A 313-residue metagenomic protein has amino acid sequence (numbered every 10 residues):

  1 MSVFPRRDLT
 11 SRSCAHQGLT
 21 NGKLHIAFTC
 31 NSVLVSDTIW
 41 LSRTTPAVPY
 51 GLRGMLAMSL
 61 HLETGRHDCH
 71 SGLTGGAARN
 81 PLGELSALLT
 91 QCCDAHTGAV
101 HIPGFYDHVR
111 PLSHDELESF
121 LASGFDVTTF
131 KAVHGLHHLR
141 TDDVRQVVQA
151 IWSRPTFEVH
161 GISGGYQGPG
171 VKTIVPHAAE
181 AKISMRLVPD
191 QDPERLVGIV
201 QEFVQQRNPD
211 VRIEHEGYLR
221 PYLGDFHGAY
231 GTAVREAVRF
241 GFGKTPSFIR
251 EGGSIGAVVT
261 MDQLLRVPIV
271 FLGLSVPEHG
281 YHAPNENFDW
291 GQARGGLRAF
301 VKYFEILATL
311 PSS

Functional and structural regions predicted by a protein language model:
M1-G51, A308, S312-S313: Acidic/histidine-rich catalytic neighborhood of metal-dependent amide-processing enzymes
M1-R12, M58-L62, G75-H96, I183 (+1 more regions): Alpha-helical metal-binding/catalytic segments enriched in His/Glu/Asp
H25-I26, Y50, A57, S71-I162 (+1 more regions): Acidic-enriched catalytic cores of C-N bond-cleaving enzymes acting on peptides and small amides
P46-Y50, G168-T173: Short beta-strand/turn micro-motifs at beta-sheet edges
H61, C69-H70, L85, H160 (+3 more regions): Zn-dependent metallopeptidase/amidohydrolase metal-coordination segment
A87, P169-G198: C-terminal catalytic subdomain
M185-V188, R212-H227, E251-G252: A short beta-alpha structural unit
Y222-F240: Short, low-order "capping/linker" segments at domain edges
